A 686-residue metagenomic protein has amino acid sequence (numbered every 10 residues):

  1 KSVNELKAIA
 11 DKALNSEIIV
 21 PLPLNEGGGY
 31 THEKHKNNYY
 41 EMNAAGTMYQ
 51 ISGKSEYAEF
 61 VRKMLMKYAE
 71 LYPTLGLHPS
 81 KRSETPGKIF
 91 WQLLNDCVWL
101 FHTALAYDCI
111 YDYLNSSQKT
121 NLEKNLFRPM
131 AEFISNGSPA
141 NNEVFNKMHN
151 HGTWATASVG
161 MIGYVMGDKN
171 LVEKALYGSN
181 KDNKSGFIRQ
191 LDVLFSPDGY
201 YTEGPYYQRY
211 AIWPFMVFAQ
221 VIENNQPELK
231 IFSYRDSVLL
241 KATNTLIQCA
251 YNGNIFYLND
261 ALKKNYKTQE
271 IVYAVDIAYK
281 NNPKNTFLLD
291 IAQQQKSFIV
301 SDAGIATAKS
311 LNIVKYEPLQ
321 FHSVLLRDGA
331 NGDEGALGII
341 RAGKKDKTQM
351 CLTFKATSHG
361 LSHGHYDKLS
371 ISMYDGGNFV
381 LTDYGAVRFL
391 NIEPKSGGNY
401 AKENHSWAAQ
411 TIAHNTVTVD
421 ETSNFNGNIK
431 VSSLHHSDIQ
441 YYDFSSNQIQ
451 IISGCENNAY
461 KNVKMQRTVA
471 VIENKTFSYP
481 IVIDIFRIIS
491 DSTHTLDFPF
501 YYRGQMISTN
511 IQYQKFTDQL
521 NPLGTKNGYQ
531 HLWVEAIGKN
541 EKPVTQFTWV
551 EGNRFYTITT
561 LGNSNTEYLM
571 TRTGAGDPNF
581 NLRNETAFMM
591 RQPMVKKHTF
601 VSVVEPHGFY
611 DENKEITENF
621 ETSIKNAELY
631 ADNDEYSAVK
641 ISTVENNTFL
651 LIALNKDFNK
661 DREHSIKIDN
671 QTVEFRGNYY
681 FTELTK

Functional and structural regions predicted by a protein language model:
K1-G28: Low-complexity, Ser/Thr/Pro/Gly-enriched N-terminal "stalk/linker" regions
G29-T243: Aromatic-lined, polymer-binding surfaces characteristic of secreted/periplasmic polysaccharide-degrading enzymes
Q226, K230-A308: C-terminal, helix-dominated tail/subdomain
D290, Q294-Q519, K596, P606-F609: Catalytic and substrate-binding regions of extracellular carbohydrate-active enzymes, especially polysaccharide lyases
S453-C455, P543, F547, D634-V644: Short, hydrophobic/proline-enriched secondary-structure or compact coil segments at domain edges
P499-G562: Polysaccharide-binding surfaces and accessory modules of carbohydrate-active proteins
F500-Y502, F547, T557-A575, H598-Y610: Short, hydrophobic/aromatic-enriched beta-strand segments in well-ordered soluble domains
A587-K686: Non-catalytic terminal regions with compositionally biased, polar/charged low complexity
